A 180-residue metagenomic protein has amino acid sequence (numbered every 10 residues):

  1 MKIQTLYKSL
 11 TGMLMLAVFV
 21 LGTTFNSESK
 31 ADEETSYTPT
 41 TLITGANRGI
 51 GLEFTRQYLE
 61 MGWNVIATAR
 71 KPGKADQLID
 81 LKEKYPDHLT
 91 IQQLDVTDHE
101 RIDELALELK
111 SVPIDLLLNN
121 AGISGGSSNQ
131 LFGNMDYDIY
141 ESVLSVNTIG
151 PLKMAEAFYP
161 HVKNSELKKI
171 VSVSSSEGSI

Functional and structural regions predicted by a protein language model:
T40-I43, L117-L118: Conserved hydrophobic beta-strands of the Rossmann-like cofactor-binding core in SDR/related NAD(P)H-dependent
N47: Conserved glycine-rich cofactor-binding loop
G51-L52: N-terminal Rossmann-fold NAD(P) dinucleotide-binding loop
Y58: Aromatic pocket-lining residues of Rossmann-like dinucleotide-binding sites
M61-D76: Conserved glycine-rich Rossmann-like NAD(P)H-binding loop of the short-chain dehydrogenase/reductase
Q92-E104: The beta1-alpha1 cofactor-binding region of Rossmann-like NAD(H)/NADP(H)-dependent oxidoreductases
R101, G150-A157: Conserved mid-core alpha-helix of short-chain dehydrogenase/reductase
I123-S124, L131-L144, I149, Y159 (+1 more regions): Catalytic loop of short-chain dehydrogenase/reductase
